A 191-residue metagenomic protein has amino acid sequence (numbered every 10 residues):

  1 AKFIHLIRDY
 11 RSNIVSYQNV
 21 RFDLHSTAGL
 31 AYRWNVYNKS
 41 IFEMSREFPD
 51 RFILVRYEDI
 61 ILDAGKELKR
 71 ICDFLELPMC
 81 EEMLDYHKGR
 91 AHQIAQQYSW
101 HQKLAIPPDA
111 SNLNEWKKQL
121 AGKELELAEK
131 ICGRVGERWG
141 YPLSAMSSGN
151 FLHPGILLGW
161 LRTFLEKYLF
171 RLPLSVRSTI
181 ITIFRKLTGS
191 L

Functional and structural regions predicted by a protein language model:
A1-P107: PAPS-dependent sulfotransferase catalytic domain
Q18-R21, F42-S45, D73, L77-L191: PAPS-dependent sulfotransferases, especially Golgi type II membrane carbohydrate sulfotransferases
